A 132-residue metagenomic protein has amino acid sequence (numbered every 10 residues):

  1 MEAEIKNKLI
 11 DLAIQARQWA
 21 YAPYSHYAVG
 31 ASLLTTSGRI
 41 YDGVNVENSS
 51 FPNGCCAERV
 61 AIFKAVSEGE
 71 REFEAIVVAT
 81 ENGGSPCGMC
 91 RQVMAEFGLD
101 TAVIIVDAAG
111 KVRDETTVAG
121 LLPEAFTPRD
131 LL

Functional and structural regions predicted by a protein language model:
M1, I5, S25, S49-G54: Alpha-helix N-cap/loop-to-helix boundary motif
M1-D11, R71, A108: Short, compositionally biased leader-like segments
L9-A22: Short, basic/aromatic recognition patches
A13, A31-S32, A61, A65: Small-residue (primarily alanine) positions within well-ordered alpha-helices, especially packing/interaction faces
Y24-H26, C87: Short solvent-exposed loop/turn micro-motifs enriched in small/polar/acidic residues
H26-T35: Short beta-strand scaffold segments in enzyme catalytic cores
D42-D130: Zn2+-dependent cytidine deaminase-like catalytic core
